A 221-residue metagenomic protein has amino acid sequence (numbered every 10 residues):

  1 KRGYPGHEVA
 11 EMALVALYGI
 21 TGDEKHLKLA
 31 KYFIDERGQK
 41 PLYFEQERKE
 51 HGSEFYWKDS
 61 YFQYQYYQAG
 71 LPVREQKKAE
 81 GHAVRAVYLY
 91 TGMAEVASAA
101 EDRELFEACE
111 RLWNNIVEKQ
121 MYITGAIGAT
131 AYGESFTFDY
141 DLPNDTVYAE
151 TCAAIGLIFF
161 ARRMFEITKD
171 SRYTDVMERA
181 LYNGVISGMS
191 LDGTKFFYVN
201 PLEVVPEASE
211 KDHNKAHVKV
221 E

Functional and structural regions predicted by a protein language model:
K1-E221: Glycan-recognition and catalytic cores of secretory/periplasmic carbohydrate-active enzymes
